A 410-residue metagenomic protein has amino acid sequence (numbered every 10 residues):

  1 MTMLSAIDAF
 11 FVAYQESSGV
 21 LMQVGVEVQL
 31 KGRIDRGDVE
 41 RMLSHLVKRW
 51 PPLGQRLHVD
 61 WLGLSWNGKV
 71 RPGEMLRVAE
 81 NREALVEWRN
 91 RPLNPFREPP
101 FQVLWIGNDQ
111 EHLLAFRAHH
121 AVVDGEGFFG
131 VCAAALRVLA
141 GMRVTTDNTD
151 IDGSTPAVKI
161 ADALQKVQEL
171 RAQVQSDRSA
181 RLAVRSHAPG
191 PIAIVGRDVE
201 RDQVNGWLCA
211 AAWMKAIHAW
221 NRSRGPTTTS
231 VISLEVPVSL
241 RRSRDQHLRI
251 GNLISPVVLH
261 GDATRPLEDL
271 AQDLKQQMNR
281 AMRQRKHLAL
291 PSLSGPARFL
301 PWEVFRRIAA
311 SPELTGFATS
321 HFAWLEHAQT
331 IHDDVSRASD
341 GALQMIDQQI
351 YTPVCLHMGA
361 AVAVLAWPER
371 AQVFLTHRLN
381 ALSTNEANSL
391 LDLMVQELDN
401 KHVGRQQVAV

Functional and structural regions predicted by a protein language model:
M1-A9, V122-E200, E397-V410: Non-catalytic, low-complexity flexible loops and terminal extensions
M1-D60, G73, R77-V78, R82-F101 (+1 more regions): Acyl-thioester-dependent acyl-group transfer interface
Q23-G25, L113, P191-I194, Q372: Intrinsic-disorder/low-complexity, polar/charged segments enriched in Ser/Thr/Lys/Arg/Asp/Glu/Gln
V47, P51-Q55, W66, W105 (+1 more regions): An N-terminal, globular interaction/scaffold subdomain
L62-L64, H112-L114, A371: Hydrophobic residues embedded in beta-strands of well-ordered beta-sheets
Q102-D109: A short acidic-Thr-Gly-centered motif at the start of a beta-strand
L113-A118, C209: Beta-strand elements within well-structured catalytic alpha/beta cores of enzymes that handle phosphate/sulfate esters
G206-K215: Domain-scale recognition of functional cores that engage charged ligands
